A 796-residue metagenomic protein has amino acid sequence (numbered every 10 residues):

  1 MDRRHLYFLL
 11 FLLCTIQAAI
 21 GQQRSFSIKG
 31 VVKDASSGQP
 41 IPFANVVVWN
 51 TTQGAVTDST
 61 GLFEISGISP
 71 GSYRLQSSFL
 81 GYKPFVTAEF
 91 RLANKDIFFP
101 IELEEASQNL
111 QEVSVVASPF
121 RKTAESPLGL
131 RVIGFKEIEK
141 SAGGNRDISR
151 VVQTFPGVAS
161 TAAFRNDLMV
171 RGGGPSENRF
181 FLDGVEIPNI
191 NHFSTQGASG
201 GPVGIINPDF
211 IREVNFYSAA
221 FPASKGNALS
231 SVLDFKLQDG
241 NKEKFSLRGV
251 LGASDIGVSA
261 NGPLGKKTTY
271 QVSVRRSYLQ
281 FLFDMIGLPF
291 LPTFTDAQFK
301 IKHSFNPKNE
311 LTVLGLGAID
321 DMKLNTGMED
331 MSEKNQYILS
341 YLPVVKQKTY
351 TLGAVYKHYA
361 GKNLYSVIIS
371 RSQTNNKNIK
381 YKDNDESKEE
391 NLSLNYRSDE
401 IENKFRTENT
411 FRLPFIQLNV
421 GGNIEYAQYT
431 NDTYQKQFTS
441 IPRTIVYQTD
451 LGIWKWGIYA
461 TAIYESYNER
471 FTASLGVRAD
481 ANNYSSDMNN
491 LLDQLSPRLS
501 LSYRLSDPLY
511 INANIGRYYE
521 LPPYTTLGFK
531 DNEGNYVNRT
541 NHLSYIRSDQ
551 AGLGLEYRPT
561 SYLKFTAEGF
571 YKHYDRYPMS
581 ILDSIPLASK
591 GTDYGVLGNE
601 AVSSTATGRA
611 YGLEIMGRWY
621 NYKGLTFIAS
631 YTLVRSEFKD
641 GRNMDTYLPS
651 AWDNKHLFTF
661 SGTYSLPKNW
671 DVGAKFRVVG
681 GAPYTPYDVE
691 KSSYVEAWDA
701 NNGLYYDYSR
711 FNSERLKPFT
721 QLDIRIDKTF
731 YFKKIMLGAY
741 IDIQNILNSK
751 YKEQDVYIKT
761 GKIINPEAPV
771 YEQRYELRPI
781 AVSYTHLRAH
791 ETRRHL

Functional and structural regions predicted by a protein language model:
G21-E112: Periplasm-facing N-terminal accessory domains of Gram-negative outer-membrane beta-barrel systems
K83, E89-A93, V116, F120-P222 (+2 more regions): Periplasmic N-terminal accessory/gating domains of Gram-negative outer-membrane beta-barrel systems
R179, E213-S224, S230-Q238, F245-P289 (+2 more regions): Predominantly transmembrane beta-strands of Gram-negative outer membrane beta-barrel pores used for transport
N191, G327-K334, T430-Q437, D507-Q550 (+3 more regions): Surface-exposed extracellular loop regions of Gram-negative outer-membrane beta-barrel proteins, predominantly
K302-D320, L342-M488, R504, L563-T566 (+3 more regions): Face-selective signature of the C-terminal outer-membrane beta-barrel domain
S393-S398, E402-E408, V446-I453, G457-Y459 (+4 more regions): Outer membrane beta-barrel strand-and-loop segments of large Gram-negative receptors, especially TonB-dependent
E465-N468, Y571-H573, T592-P686: Gram-negative outer-membrane beta-barrel transporters
D575, N669, R677-N702, L716-Q721 (+1 more regions): C-terminal beta-signal and adjacent terminal beta-strands/loops of Gram-negative outer-membrane beta-barrel proteins
